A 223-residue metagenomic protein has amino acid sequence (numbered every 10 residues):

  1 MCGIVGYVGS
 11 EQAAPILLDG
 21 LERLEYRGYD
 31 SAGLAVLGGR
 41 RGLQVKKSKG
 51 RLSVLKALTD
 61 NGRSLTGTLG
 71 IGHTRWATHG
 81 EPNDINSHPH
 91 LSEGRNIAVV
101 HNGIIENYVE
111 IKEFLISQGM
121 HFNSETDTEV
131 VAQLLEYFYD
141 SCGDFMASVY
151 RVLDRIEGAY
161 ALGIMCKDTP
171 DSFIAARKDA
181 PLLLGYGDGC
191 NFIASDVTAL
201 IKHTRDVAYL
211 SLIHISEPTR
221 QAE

Functional and structural regions predicted by a protein language model:
M1-I213, R220: Conserved short alpha-helical segments that host acidic/polar catalytic motifs at enzyme active sites
